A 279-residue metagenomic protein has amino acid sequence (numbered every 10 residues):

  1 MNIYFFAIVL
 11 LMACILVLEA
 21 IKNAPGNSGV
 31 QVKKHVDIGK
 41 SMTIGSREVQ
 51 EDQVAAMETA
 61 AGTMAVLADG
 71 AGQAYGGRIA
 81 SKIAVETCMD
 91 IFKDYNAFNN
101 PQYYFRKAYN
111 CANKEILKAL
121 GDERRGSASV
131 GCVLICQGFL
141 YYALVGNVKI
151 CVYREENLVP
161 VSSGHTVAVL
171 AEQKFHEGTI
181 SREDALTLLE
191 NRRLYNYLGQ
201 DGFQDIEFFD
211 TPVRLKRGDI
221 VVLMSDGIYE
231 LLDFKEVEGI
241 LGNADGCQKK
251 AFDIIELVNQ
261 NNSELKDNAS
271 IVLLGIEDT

Functional and structural regions predicted by a protein language model:
M1-T279: PP2C/PPM-type serine/threonine phosphatase catalytic domain
